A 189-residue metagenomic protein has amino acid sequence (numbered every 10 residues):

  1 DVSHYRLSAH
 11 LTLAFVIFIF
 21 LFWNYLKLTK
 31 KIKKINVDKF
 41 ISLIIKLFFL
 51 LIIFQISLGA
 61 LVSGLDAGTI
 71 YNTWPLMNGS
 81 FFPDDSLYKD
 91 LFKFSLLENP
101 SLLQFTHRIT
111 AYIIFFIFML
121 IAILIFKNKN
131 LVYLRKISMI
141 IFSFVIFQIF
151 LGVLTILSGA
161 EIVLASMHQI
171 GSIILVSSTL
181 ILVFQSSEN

Functional and structural regions predicted by a protein language model:
D1-N189: Polytopic transmembrane helical bundles with strong interfacial aromatic enrichment
